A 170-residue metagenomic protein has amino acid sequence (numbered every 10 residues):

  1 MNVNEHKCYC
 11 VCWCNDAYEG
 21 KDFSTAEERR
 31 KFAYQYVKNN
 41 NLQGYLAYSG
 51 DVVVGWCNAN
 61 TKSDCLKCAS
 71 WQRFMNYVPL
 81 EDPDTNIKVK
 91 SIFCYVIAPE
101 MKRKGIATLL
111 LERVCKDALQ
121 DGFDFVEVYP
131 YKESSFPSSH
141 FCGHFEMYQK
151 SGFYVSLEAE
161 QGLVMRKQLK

Functional and structural regions predicted by a protein language model:
M1-C14: A short beta-loop-alpha structural element at the N-terminal edge of CoA-dependent acyl/N-acetyltransferase catalytic
C12-Q43: Active-site rim helix/loop that mediates acceptor-substrate recognition in acyltransferases
Q35, N39, V52-C94, K102 (+1 more regions): Conserved acyl-donor/pantetheine-binding loop and adjacent beta-alpha core of acyl/acetyltransferases and related
L42, E160-V164: Short hydrophobic/aromatic beta-strand or adjacent loop that forms the aromatic wall/cage of a ligand/substrate-binding
I92, V126-V128: Conserved hydrophobic beta-strand within the GNAT/NAT acetyltransferase core sheet that lines the active-site cleft
I92-I97, R103-L119: Conserved acetyl-CoA-binding loop-helix of GNAT-fold acetyltransferases
L119-F125, E133-E158: Conserved active-site alpha-helix within GNAT-family acetyltransferase domains
